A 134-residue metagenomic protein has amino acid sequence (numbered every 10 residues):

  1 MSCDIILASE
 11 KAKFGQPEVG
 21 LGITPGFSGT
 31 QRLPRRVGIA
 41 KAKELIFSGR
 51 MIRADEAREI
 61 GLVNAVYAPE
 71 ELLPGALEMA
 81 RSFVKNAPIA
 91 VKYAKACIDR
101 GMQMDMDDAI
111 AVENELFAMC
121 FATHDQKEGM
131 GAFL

Functional and structural regions predicted by a protein language model:
M1-F47, E59-I60, G75-M79: CoA-thioester-processing core
L7-A12, A54, V63-A111, E115-M119 (+1 more regions): C-terminal long alpha-helix characteristic of the crotonase
E18, E44, E56, E113 (+1 more regions): Acidic-residue sensor for enzyme active/binding pockets
G29-R32, K41, Y93, E113-L116 (+1 more regions): Hydrophobic alpha-helical segments typical of transmembrane helices and their membrane-interface/capping positions
L33, A57, A94, F133: Terminal peptide-recognition signature
G49, D125: Active-site donor-sugar recognition loop in glycosyltransferases
R50-E56: Acidic, divalent-metal-coordinating active-site segment for phosphoryl/phosphodiester hydrolysis, typified by short
